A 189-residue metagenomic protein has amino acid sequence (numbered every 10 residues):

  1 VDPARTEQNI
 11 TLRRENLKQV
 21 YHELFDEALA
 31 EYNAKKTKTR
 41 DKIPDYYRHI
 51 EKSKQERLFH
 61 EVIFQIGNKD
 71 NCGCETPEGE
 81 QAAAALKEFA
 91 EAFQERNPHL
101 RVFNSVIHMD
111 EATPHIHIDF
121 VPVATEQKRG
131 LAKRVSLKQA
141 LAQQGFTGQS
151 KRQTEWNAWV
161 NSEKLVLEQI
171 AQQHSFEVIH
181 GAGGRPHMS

Functional and structural regions predicted by a protein language model:
V1-S189: N-terminal nicking endonuclease/strand-transfer module with a His-rich metal-binding environment and a catalytic Tyr
